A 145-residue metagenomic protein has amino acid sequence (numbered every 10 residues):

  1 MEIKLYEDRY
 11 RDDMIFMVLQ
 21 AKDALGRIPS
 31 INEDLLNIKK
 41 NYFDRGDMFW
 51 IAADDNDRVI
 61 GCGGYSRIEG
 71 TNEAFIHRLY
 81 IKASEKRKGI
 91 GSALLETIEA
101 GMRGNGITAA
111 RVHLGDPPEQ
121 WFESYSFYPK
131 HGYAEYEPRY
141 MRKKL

Functional and structural regions predicted by a protein language model:
M1-E2: Extreme N-terminal starter segment of soluble prokaryotic enzymes
L5-H77, K82, L95, G101 (+1 more regions): Acetyl-CoA-dependent GNAT
L79, S84, G115-P117: Short strand-loop junctions, especially beta-strand C-caps/beta-turns that link beta-sheets to coils or alpha-helices
I81, R87-A100, S126, K130: Conserved acetyl-CoA-binding loop-helix of GNAT-fold acetyltransferases
I90, I107, Y133: Short phosphate-binding/catalytic loops that engage adenosine nucleotides
L95, E119-S124, Y140-L145: Short glycine/proline-centered loop/turn elements that form peptide/ligand docking sites
M102-D116: Conserved GNAT acetyl-CoA-binding A-motif
V112-Y128: Short, charged helix-to-loop "capping" segments that act as catalytic/coupling loops
